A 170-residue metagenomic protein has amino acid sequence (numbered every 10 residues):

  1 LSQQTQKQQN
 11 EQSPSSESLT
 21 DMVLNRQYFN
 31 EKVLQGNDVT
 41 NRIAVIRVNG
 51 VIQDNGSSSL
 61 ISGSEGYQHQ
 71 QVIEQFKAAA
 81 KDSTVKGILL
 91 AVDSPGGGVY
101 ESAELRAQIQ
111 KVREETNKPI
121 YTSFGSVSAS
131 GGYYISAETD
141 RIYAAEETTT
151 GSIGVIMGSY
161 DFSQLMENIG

Functional and structural regions predicted by a protein language model:
L1-K118, F124-G170: Small-residue-centered hinge/linker elements
